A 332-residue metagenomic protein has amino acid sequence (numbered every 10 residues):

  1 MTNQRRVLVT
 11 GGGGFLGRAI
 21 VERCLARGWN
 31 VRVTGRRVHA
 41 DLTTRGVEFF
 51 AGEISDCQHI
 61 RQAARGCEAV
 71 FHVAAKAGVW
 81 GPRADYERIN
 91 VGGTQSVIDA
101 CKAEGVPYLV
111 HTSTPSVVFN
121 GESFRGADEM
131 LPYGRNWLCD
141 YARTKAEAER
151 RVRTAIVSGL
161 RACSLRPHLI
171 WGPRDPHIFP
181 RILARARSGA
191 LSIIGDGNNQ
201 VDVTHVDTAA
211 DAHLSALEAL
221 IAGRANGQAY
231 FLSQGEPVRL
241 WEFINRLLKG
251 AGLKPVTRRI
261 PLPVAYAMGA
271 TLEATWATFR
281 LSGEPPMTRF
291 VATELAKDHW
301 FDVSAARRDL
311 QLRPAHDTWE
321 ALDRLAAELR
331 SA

Functional and structural regions predicted by a protein language model:
R6, F301-D309, R313-A332: Amphipathic terminal alpha-helices
V7-R27: N-terminal Rossmann NAD(P)H-binding glycine-rich loop of SDR-like oxidoreductase domains
D41, V47-G92, A100, N120: NAD(P)H-binding glycine-rich loop region in Rossmannoid oxidoreductase-like domains and their noncatalytic homologs
G92, S96-D140: Conserved Rossmann-fold NAD(P)-dependent oxidoreductase catalytic core, especially the SDR/UDP-sugar
W137-C163: Active-site Tyr-X1-5-Lys
E147-A148, P176-R181, G195-E218, G227-Q228: Substrate-positioning beta->alpha
V206, N245, M268-R313: Conserved C-terminal active-site "lid" loop/helix of NAD(P)H-dependent oxidoreductases that clamps the redox cofactor
A219-P285, W319, D323-A326: Mid/C-terminal beta-alpha module of Rossmann-like enzyme folds, strongest in SDR-family dehydrogenases/epimerases
